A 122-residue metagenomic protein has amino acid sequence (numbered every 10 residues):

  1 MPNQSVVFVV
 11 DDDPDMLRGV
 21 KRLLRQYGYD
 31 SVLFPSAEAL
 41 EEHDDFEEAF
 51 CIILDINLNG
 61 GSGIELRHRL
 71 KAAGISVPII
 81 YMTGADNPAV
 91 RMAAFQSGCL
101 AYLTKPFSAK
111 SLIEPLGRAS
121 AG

Functional and structural regions predicted by a protein language model:
P14-V32: Two-component/phosphorelay signaling modules centered on CheY-like receiver
L17, N59, N87: The feature encodes the CheY-like receiver
L33-C51: Acidic, metal-coordinating helix/loop segments flanking the phosphotransfer/catalytic sites of two-component signaling
P35-S36, S62-E65: Acidic catalytic/metal-coordinating carboxylates
I64-I75: Short amphipathic alpha-helix used as the core "switch/output" element in two-component signaling
E65, D86-A101: Alpha4 helix (beta4-alpha4-beta5 surface) of REC/receiver domains from two-component response regulators
A89, F107-G117: C-terminal output helix
